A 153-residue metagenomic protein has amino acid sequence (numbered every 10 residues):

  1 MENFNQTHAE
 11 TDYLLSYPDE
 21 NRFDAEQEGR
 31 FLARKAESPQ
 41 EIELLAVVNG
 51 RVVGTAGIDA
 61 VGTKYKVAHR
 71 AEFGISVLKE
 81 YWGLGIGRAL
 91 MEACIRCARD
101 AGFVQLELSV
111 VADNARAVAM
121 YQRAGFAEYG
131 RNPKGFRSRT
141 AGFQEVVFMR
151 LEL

Functional and structural regions predicted by a protein language model:
M1-D19: A short, well-structured alpha-helix characteristic of acyl/acetyltransferase catalytic modules
Y17-E80, M91-E92, C97, E152-L153: Acetyl-CoA-dependent GNAT
S38, H69, G102, F143-E145: Residue-level preference for beta-strand/loop junctions
G87, M91, D113-A117, K134-T140: Short glycine/proline-centered loop/turn elements that form peptide/ligand docking sites
M91, A98-S109: Conserved GNAT acetyl-CoA-binding A-motif
E107-V110, Q122, A127-F143: Conserved catalytic-core motifs of GNAT/GCN5-like acyltransferases
F143-L153: Terminal substrate-recognition subdomain of acyl/acetyltransferases
